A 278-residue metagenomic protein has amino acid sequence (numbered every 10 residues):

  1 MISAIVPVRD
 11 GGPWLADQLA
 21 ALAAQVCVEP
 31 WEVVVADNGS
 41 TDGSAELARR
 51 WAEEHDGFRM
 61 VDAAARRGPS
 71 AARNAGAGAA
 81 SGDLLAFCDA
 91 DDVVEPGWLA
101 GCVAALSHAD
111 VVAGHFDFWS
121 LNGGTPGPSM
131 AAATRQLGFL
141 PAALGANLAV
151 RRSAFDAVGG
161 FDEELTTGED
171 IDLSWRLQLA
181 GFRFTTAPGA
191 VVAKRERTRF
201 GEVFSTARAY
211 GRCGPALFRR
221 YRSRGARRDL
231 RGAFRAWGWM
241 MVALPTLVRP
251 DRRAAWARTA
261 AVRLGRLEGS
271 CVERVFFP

Functional and structural regions predicted by a protein language model:
G11-A24: Short, well-formed alpha-helical segments that are part of the catalytic scaffolds of diverse glycosyltransferases
P30-G39, R59-A63, A90: Short beta-strand/loop segment that forms part of the nucleotide-sugar
A63-A80: Glycine-rich, basic loop-to-helix element that forms the pyrophosphate-binding segment of sugar-nucleotide handling
L85: Short aromatic/hydrophobic "clamp" motif used to bind/position activated sugar donors
V93-T125, R195: Conserved donor NDP-sugar-binding/catalytic core segment of glycosyltransferases
V111, S120, A149, T166-G168 (+2 more regions): Conserved active-site beta-strand element of glycosyltransferases/polysaccharide synthases
F118-W119, A133-S153, E164-T166, D172: A recurrent flexible, glycine/aromatic-enriched loop bordering the glycosyltransferase active site that acts as
T206-R212, R219, R224-P278: Non-catalytic, C-terminal membrane-associated alpha-helical segments of glycosyltransferases
